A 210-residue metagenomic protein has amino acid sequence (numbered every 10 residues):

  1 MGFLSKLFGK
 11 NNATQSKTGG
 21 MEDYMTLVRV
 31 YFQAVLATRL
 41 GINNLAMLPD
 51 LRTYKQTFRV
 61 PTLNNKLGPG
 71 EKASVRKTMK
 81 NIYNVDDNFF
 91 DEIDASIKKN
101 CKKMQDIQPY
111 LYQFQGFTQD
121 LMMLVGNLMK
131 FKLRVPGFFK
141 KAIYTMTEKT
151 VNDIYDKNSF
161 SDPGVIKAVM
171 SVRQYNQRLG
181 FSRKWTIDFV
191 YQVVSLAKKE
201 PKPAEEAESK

Functional and structural regions predicted by a protein language model:
L7, N12-T53, R59-T62, G68: Leu/Val/Ala/Ile-rich N-terminal alpha-helices, chiefly Sec-type signal peptides and the beginnings
T38-G41, N81, R183: General "foldedness" signal
R52-Q177: Long, low-complexity or tandemly repetitive, helically biased scaffold regions used for multimeric assembly/adhesion
Q174-P203: Alpha-helical oligomerization segments
K202-K210: Short acidic DE-rich linear segments
